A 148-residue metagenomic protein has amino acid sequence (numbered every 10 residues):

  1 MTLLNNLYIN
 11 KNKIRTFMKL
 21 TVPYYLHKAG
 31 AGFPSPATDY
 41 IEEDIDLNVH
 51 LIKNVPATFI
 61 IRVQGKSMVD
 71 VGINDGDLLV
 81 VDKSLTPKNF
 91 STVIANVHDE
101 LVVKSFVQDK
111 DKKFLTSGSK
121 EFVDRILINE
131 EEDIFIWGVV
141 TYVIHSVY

Functional and structural regions predicted by a protein language model:
M1-V69, E100-L101, Q108, K113 (+2 more regions): Short, positionally conserved secondary-structure boundary motifs
D75, V97-L101, I134-F135: Short coil-to-beta-strand transition motifs
G76-D77, S91: Structural motif
V102-F122, I126: PDZ-domain C-terminal substructure recognizer with occasional recognition of PDZ-binding tails
F122-N129, F135-Y142: C-terminal structural segments of small proteins and small subunits
